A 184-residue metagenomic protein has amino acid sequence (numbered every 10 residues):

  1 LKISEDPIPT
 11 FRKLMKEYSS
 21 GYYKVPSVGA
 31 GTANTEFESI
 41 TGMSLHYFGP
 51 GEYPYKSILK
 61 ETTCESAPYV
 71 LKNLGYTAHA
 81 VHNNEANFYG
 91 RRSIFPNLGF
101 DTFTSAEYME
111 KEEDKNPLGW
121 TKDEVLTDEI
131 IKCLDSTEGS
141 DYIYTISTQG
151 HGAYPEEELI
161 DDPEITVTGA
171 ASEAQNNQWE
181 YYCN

Functional and structural regions predicted by a protein language model:
L1-N184: Solvent-exposed soluble domains appended to multi-pass membrane proteins
